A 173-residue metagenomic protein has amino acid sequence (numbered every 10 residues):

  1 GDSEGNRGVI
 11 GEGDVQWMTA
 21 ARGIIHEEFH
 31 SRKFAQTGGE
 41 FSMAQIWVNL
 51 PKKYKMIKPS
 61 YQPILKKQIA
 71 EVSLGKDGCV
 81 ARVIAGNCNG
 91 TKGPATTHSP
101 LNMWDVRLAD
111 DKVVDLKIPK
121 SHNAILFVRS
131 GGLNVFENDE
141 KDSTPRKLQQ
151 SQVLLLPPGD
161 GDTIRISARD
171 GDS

Functional and structural regions predicted by a protein language model:
D2-V9, A20-Y54, Q150, P157-S173: Ligand-binding loop in jelly-roll beta-barrel domains
E4-T19, I118-P119, A124-F127, G132-R169: Short acidic-glycine-tyrosine-enriched beta hairpin
N6-G8, D14-Q16, H26, S42-A44 (+4 more regions): Generic beta-strand structural signal
A20, A85-K92, N102-P119, N138-D139: Conserved short histidine dyad/triad with adjacent acidic residue
K33-T37, L50-P100: A short, N-terminal "cap"/entry segment at the start of jelly-roll beta-barrel domains of the cupin/DSBH fold
F41, K76-C79, T96-M103, L108-D111 (+4 more regions): Short gly/pro-enriched beta-turn/loop segments at secondary-structure junctions
Q45-K52, L65, V83-N87, R107-D110 (+2 more regions): Short, structured patches in soluble enzyme cores that scaffold and shape functional sites
P51-K55, G75, L108-D111, N134-E137: Secondary-structure boundary elements
